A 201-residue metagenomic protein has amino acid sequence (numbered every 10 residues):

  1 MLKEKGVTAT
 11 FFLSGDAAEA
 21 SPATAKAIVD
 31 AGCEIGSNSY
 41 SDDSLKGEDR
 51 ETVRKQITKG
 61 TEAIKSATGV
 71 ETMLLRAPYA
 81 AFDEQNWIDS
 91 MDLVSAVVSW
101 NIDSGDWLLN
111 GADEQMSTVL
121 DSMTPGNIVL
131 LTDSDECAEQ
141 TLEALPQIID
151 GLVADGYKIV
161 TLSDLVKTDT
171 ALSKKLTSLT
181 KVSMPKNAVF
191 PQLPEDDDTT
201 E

Functional and structural regions predicted by a protein language model:
M1-E48, T52-S66: Active-site beta->alpha N-cap acidic-glycine motif
K3-A9, A18-A20, C137-E201: C-terminal domain-boundary segment and adjacent tail
A9-L13, E34-S39, M73-R76, A96-W100 (+2 more regions): Structural recognition of the beta-strand scaffold that forms the well-ordered cores of secreted hydrolase catalytic
L13-S21, D43-E51, R76-F82, G105-N110 (+1 more regions): Acidic-and-aromatic substrate-binding clefts and catalytic sites of carbohydrate-active enzymes
A23-D30, K55, K59-E62, Q85-D92 (+3 more regions): Alpha-helical scaffolding segments of alpha/beta enzyme cores, especially the outer helices of TIM-barrel or partial
A25-I28, E51-V53, D113-Q115, S173-L179: Short low-complexity, flexible loop/linker segments enriched in glycine and/or proline with clustered acidic
E71, A81, N86-S122, Y157-T168: His/Asp/Glu-enriched short active-site or ligand-binding loop at hydrolase and phosphoryl-transfer sites
